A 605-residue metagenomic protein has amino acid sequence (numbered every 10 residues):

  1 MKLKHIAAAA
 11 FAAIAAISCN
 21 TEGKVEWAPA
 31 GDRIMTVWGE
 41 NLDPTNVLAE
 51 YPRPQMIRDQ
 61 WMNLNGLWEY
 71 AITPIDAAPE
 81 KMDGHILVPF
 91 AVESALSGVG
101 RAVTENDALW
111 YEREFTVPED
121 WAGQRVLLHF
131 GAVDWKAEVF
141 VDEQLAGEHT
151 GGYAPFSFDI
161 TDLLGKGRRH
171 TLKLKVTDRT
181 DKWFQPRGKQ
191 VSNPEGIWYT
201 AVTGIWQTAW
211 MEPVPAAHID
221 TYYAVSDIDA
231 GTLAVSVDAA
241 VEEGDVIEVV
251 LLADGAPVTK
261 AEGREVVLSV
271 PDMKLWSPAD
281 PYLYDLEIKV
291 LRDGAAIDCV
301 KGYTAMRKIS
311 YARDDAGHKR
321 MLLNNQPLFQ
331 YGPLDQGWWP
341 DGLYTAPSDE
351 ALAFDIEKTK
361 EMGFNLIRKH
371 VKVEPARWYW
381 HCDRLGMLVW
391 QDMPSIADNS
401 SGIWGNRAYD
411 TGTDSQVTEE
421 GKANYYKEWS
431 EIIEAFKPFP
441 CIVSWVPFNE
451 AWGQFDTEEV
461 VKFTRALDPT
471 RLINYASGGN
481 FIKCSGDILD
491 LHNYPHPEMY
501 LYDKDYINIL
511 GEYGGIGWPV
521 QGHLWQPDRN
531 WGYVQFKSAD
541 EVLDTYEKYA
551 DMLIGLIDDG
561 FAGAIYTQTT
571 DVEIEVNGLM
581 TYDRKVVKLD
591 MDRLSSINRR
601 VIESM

Functional and structural regions predicted by a protein language model:
I6-I14: Sec-dependent N-terminal signal peptides
I17-S18: C-terminal motif of bacterial Sec signal peptides marking the signal peptidase cleavage site
G23-H129, P186-W198, V202-I205, P215 (+2 more regions): Extended carbohydrate-recognition surfaces in non-catalytic/accessory domains of CAZymes and lectin-like proteins
A71-T73, R101-A102, N106-H218, E242-E243 (+4 more regions): Accessory beta-strand-rich segments of carbohydrate-active enzymes
Q124-V126, G231-V237: Structural beta-strand segments of beta-rich domains
G165-R169, D238-D314: Extended acidic/polar, glycine-enriched regions that form or flank non-catalytic beta-rich accessory modules
Y222-S226, E287-T359, R600, S604: N-terminal carbohydrate-binding accessory modules
I356-K358, L366-I597: Substrate-binding/catalytic cleft of secreted carbohydrate-active enzymes, primarily glycoside hydrolases
